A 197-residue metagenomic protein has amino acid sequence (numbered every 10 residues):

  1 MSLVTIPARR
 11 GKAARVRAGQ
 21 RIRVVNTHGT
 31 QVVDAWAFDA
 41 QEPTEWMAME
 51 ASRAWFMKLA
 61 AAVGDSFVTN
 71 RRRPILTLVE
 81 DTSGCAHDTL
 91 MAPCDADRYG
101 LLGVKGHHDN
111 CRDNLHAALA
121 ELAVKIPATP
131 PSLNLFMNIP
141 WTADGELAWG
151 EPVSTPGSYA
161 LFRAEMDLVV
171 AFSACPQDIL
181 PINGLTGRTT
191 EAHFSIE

Functional and structural regions predicted by a protein language model:
M1-E197: Acidic, Ser/Thr/Pro
